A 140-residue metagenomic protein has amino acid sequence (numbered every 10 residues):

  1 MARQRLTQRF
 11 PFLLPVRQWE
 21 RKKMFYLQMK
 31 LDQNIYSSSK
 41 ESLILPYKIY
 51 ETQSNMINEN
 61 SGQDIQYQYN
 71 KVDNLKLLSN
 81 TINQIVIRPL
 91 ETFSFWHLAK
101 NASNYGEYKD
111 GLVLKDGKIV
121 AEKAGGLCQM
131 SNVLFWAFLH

Functional and structural regions predicted by a protein language model:
M1-H140: Well-ordered beta-sheet/strand-loop patches within structured domains
